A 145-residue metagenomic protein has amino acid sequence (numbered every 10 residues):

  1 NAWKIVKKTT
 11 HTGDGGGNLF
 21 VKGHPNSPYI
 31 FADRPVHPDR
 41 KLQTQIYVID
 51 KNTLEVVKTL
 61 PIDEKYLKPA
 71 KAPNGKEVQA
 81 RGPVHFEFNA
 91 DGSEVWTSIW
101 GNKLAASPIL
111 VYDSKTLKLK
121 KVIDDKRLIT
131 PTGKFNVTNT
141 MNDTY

Functional and structural regions predicted by a protein language model:
N1-Y145: Predominantly soluble domains enriched in secretory-pathway, periplasmic, or organellar proteins
